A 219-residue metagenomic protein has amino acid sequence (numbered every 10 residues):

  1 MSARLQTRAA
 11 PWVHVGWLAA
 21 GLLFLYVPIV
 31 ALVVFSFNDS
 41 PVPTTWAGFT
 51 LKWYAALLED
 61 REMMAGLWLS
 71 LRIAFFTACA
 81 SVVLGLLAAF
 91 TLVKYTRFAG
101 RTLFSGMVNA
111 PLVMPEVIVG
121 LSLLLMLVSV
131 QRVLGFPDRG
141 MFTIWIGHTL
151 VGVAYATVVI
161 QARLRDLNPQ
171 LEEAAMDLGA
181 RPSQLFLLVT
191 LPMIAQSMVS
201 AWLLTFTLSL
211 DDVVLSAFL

Functional and structural regions predicted by a protein language model:
M1-R8: Short, Lys/Arg-rich, polar N-terminal cytosolic tail immediately upstream of the first transmembrane signal-anchor
A9-V42, A55-R165, M193, S197-S209 (+2 more regions): Membrane-water interface segments at the C-terminal ends of transmembrane alpha-helices in multi-pass inner-membrane
T45-L51: Extracytoplasmic catalytic/substrate-binding loops of multi-pass membrane glycan-assembly enzymes
L167-L171: Short glycine/proline-centered loop/turn elements that form peptide/ligand docking sites
A175: The alpha-helix within a helix-turn-helix
L178-G179, P192: Glycine/proline-centered hinge or cleavage motifs at structural transition points of membrane proteins
F186-T190: Transmembrane-helix bundle of Major Facilitator Superfamily
